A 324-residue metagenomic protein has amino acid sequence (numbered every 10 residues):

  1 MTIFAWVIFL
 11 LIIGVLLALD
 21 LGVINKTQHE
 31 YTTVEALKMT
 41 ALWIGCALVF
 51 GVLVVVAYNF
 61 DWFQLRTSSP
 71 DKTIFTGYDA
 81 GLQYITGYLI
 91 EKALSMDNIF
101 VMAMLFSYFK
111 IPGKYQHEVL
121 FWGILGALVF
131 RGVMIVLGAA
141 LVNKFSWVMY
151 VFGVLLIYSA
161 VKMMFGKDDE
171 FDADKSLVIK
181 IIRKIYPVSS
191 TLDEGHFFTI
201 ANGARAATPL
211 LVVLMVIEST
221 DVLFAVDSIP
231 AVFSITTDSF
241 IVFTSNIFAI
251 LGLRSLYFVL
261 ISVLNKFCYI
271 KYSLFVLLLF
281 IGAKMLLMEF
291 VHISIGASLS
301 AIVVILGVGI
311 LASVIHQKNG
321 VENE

Functional and structural regions predicted by a protein language model:
M1-E324: Multi-pass alpha-helical transmembrane bundle typical of ion/small-solute transporters and intramembrane aspartyl
